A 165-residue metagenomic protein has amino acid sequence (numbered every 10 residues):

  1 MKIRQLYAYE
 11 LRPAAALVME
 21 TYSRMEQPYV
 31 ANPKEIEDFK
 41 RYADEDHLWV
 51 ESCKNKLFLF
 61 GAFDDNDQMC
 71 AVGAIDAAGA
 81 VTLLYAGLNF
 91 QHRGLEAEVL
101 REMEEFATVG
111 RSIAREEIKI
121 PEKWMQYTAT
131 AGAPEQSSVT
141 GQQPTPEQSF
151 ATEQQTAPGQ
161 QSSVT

Functional and structural regions predicted by a protein language model:
K2-M19, S23-P28: A short beta-loop-alpha structural element at the N-terminal edge of CoA-dependent acyl/N-acetyltransferase catalytic
M19-H47: Conserved GNAT-fold acetyl-CoA-binding loop/helix
D44-F60: A short helix-loop-beta-strand connector motif used in the catalytic cores of GNAT acetyltransferases and, in some
N55-A71: Conserved beta-hairpin
D76-N89: Conserved acetyl-CoA binding element of GNAT-fold acetyltransferases
H92-E105: Conserved acetyl-CoA-binding loop-helix of GNAT-fold acetyltransferases
E105-K119, Q126: Conserved GNAT acetyl-CoA-binding A-motif
Q136, Q142-Q143, Q148, Q154-Q155 (+1 more regions): Intrinsically disordered, low-complexity repeat/linker tracts enriched for polar/charged residues
